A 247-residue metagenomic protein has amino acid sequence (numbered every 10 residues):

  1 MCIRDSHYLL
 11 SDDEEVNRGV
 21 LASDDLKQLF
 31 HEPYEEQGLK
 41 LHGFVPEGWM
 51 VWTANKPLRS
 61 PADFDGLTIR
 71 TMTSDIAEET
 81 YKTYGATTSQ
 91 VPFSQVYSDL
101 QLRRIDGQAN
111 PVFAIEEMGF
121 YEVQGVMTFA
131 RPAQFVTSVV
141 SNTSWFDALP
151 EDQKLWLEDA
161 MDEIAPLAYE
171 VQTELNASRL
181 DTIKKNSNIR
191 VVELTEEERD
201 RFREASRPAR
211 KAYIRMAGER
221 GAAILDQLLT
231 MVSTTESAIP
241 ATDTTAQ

Functional and structural regions predicted by a protein language model:
R4-V16, D25, F30-Q247: N-terminal secretory/targeting leader peptides
